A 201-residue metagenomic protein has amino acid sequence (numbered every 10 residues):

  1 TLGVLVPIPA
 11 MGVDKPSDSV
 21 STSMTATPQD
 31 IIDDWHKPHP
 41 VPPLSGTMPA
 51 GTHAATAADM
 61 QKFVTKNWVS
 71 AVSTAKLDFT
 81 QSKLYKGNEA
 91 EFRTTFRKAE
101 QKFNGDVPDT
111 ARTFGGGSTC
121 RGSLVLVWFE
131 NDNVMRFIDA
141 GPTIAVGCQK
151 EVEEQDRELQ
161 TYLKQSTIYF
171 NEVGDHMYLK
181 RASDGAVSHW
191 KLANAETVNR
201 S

Functional and structural regions predicted by a protein language model:
G3-S201: Lipid interaction determinants
